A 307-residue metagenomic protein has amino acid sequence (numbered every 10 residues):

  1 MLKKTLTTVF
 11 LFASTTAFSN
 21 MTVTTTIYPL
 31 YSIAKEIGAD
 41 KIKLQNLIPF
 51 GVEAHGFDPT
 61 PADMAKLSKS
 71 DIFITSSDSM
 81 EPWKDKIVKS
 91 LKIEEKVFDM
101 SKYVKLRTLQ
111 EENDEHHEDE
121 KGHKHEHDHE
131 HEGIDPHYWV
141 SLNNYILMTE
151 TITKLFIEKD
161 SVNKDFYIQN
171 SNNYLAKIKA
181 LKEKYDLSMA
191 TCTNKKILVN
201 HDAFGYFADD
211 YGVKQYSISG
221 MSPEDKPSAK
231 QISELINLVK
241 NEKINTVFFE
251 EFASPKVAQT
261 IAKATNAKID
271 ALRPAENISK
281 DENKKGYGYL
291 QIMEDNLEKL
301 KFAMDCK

Functional and structural regions predicted by a protein language model:
M1-T5: Positively charged n-region of N-terminal signal peptides that target proteins for export
L6-V9, S217-S219: Short beta-strands and strand-loop turn motifs
T7, A17-F18: Cleavable N-terminal signal peptides
N20-K307: Extracytoplasmic metal-acquisition and chelation regions
